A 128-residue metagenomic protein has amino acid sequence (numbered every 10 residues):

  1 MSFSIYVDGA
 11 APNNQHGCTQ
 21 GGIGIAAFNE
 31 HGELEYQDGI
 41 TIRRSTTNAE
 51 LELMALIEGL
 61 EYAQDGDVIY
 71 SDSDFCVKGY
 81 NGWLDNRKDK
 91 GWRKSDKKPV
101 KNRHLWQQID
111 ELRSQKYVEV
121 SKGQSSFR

Functional and structural regions predicted by a protein language model:
M1-E50, M54, E61-Y62: RNase H-like nuclease fold core
A10-H16, E58-R128: RNase H catalytic domain
